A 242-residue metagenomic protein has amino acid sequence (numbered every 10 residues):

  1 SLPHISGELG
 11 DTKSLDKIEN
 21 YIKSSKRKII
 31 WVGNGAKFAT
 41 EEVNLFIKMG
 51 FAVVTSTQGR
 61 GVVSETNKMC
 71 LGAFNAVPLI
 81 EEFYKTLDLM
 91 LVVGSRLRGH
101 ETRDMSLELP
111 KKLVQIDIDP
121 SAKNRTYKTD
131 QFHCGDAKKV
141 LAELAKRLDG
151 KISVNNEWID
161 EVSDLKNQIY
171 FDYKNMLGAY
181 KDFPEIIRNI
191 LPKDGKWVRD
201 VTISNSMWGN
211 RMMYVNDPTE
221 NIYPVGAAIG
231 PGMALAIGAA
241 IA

Functional and structural regions predicted by a protein language model:
S1-S24: Conformationally flexible catalytic loops at phosphate/diphosphate-handling active centers
E8-D11, L15, A36-V43, A76-I80 (+8 more regions): Generic structural signal for well-ordered, non-membrane alpha-helical segments in soluble metabolic enzymes
Y21, S25-F38, I187: Active-site donor-nucleotide binding/catalytic segment of nucleotide-sugar enzymes
S24, K85-T86, K128: Alpha-helix C-terminal capping/helix-to-coil transition sites in glycosyltransferase folds
V32-V114, N216-A242: Glycine-rich, anion-gripping cofactor-binding loops and their flanking helix/strand elements in enzyme active sites
V92-L97, R147-W158: A charged, well-structured terminal subsegment
I118-G150: Short alpha-helices
E161-A242: Active-site diphosphate/adenylate-binding microenvironment
